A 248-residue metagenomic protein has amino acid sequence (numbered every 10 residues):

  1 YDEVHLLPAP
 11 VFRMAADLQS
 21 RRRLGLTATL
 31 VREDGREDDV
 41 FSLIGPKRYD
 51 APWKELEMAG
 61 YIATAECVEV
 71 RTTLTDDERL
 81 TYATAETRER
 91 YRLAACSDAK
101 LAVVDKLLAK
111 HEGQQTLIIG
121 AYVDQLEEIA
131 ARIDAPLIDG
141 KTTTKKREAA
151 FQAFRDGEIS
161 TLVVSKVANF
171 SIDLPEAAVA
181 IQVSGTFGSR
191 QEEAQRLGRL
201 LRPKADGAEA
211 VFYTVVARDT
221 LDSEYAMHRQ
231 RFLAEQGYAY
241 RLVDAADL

Functional and structural regions predicted by a protein language model:
Y1-E69, L233: Post-DEXD/H (motif II) to motif III coupling segment of the RecA-like Helicase ATP-binding lobe
E3-H5, V167-A168, S184-T186, L200: Conserved Walker B
A15-S20, P175, G198-G207: Short, conserved loop/helix-junction motifs that constitute active-site signature segments in enzyme catalytic cores
G45-A102: Interdomain coupling/hinge region of P-loop NTPase helicase/AAA+ cores
R79-A131: Conserved interdomain hinge at the start of the Helicase C-terminal
Q115-I119, D124-I172: Conserved helicase ATPase core of P-loop NTP-dependent helicases/translocases
T161-V164, F170-T186, E192-A194, A210-V215: A short beta-strand element within the Helicase C-terminal
R199-A234: Conserved segment of the helicase C-terminal RecA-like domain
